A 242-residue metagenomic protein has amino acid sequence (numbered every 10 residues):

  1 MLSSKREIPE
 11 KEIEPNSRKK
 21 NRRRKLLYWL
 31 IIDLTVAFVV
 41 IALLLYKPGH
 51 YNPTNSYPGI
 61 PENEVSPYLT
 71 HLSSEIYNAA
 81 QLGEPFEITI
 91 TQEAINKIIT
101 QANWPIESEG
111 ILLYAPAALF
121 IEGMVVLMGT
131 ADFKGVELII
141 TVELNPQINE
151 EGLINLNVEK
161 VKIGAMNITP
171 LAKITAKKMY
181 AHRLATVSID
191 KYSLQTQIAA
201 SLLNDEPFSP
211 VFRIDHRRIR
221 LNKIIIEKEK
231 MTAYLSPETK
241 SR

Functional and structural regions predicted by a protein language model:
L2-S3, P9-R242: Extracellular/lumenal and peripheral-membrane lipid-interaction modules
